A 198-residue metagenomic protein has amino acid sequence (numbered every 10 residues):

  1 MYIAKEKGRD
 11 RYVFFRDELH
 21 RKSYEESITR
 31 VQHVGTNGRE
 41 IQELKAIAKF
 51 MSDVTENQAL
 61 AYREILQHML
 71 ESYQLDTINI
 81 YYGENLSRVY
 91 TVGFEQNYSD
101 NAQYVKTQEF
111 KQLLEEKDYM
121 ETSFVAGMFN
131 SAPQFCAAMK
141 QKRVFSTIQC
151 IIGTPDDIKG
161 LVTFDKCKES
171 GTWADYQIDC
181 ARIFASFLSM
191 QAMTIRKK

Functional and structural regions predicted by a protein language model:
M1-K7, V13-H33: Cyclic nucleotide signaling catalytic output domains
K5, K49-D53, I65-Q74, Y82: Short regulatory alpha-helical segment in sensory/regulatory domains of signaling proteins that mediates
V31-L60, H68: Short regulatory/linker helices and ligand/cofactor-binding micro-motifs at input modules
Q67, N79-E115, D157, D165: GAF sensory/regulatory domain recognition with acknowledged cross-activation on helical regulatory dimers
N97-K140: Regulatory sensory and allosteric helical modules in signal-transduction proteins and certain transcription factors
P133-K159: Helix-to-coil/beta transition segments that act as allosteric "coupling" elements at the rims of sensory or catalytic
K166-R196: Regulatory loop-to-helix N-cap segments in sensory/regulatory domains that couple ligand/signal detection
